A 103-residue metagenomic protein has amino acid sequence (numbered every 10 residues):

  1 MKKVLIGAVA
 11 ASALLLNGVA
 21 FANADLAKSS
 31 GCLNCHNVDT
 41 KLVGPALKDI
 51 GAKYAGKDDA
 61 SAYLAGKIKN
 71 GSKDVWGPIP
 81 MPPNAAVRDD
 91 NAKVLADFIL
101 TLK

Functional and structural regions predicted by a protein language model:
K2-F21: Classic N-terminal secretory signal peptides
A13-L15, D25, T40, D74: Generic structural signal for beta-strand residues in well-ordered domains
F21-V38: Sequence/structural segment immediately N-terminal to covalent heme-attachment motifs in c-type and related
N34, V43-Y54, K67-A96: Axial heme c-ligation environment in periplasmic c-type cytochrome domains
I99-K103: Short hydrophobic/aromatic patches at helix-to-coil boundaries
